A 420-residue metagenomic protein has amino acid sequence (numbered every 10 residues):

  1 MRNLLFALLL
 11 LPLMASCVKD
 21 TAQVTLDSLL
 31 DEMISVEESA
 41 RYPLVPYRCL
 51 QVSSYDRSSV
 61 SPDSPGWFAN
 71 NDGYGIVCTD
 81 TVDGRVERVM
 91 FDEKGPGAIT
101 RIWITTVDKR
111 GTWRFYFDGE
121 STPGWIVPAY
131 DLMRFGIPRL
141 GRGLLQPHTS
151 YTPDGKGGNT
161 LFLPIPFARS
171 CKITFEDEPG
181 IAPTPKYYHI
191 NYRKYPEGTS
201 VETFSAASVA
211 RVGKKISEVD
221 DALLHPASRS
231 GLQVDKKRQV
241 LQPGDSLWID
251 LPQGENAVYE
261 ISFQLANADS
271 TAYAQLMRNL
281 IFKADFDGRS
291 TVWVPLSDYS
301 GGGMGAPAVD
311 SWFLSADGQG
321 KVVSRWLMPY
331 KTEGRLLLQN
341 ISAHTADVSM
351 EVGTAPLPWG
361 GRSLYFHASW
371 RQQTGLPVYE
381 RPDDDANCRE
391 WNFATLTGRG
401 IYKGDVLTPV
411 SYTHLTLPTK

Functional and structural regions predicted by a protein language model:
M1-L4: Positively charged n-region of N-terminal signal peptides that target proteins for export
F6-L10: Hydrophobic helical h-region of N-terminal Sec-dependent signal peptides in bacterial secretory/periplasmic proteins
A15-S16: C-terminal motif of bacterial Sec signal peptides marking the signal peptidase cleavage site
T21-L163, P185-Y188, R193, S205 (+1 more regions): An N-terminus-focused feature that recognizes amino-terminal "leader" regions
P138-C171, E178, G303-T332: Beta-sandwich interaction modules
G180-A227, A343-A386: Exposed low-complexity, polar/acidic, P/S/T/G-rich flexible segments that act as propeptides, protease-susceptible
L338-N340: Asparagine-centered strand-capping/turn motif at beta-strand->loop junctions
T413-T419: Conserved small/polar residues in nucleotide/adenosyl-binding loops
